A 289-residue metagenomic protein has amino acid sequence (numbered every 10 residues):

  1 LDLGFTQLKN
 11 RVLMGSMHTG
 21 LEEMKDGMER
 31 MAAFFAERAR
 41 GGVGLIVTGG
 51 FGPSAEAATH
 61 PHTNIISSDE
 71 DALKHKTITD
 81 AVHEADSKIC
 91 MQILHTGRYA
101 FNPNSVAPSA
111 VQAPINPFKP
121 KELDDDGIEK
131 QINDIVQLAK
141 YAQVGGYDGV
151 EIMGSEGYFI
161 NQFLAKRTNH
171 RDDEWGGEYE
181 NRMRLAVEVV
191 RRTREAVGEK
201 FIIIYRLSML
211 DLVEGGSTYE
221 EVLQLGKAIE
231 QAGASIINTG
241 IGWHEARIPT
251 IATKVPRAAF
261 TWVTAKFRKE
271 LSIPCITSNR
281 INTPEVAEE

Functional and structural regions predicted by a protein language model:
L1-E289: Flavin-dependent oxidoreductase catalytic cores
